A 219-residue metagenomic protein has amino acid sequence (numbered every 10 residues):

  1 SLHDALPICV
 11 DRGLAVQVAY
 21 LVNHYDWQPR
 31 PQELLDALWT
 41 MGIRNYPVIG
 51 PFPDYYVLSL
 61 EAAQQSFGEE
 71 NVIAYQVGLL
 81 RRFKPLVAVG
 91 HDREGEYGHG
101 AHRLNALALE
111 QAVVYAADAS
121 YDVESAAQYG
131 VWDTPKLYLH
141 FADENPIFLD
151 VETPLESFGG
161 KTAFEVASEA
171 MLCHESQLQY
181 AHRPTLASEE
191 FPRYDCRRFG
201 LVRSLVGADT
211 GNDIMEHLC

Functional and structural regions predicted by a protein language model:
S1-D122: Active-site beta-strand->loop->alpha-helix modules in alpha/beta enzyme cores, enriched in Gly/His/Asp(Glu)
E69-C219: Metal-dependent de-N-acetylase/amidase catalytic core
